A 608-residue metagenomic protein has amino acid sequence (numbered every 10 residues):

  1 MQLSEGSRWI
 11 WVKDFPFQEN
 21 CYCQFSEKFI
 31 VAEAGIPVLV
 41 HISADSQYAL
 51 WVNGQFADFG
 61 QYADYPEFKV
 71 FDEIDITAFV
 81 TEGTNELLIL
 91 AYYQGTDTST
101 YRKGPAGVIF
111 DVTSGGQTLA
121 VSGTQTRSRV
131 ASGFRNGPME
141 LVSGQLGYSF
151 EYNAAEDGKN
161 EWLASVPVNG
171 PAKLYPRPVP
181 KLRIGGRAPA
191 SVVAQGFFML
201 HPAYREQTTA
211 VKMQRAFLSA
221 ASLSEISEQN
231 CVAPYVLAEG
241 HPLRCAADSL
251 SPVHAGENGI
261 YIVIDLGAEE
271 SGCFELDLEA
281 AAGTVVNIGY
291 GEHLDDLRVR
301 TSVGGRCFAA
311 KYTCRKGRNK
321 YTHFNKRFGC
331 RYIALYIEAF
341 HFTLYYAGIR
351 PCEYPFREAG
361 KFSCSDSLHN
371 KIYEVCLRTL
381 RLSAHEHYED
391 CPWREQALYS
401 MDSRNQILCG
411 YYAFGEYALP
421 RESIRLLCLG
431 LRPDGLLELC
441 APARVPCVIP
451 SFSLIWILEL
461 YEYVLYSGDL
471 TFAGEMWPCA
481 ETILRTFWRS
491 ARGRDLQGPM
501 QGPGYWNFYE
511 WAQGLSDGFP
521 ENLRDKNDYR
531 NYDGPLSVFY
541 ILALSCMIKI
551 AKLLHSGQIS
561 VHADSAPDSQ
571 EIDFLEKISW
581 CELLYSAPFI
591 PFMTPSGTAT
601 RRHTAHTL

Functional and structural regions predicted by a protein language model:
M1-W393, D402, A418-L419, S423 (+3 more regions): Extracellular/oxidizing-compartment recognition motifs
V121, V130, G348-V375, R381 (+4 more regions): Active-site acid/base region of carbohydrate-active enzymes
I455, E459-L465: Hydrophobic/aromatic-rich effector regions of fungal transcription factors
